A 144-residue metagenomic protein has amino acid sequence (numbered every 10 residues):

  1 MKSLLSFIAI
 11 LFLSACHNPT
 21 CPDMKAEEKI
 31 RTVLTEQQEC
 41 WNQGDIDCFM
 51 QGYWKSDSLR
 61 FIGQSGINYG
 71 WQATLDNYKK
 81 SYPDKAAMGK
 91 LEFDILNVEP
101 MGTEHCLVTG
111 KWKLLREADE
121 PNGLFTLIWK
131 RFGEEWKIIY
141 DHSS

Functional and structural regions predicted by a protein language model:
L4-L13: Sec-dependent N-terminal signal peptides
C16-G52: Short, low-complexity N-terminal intrinsically disordered segments enriched in polar/charged residues
D23, E27, R31, N68-W71 (+2 more regions): Short, structured helix-loop boundary elements
Q37, F49-M50, S58-L59, T74 (+2 more regions): Hydrophobic pocket/interface hotspot
K55, M101-G102, F132: Structural motif
S58-Y69, P83-A86: A short gly/proline-enriched turn/hairpin at secondary-structure junctions
A73-E117: Surface-exposed, charged secondary-structure patches
N122-S144: Short beta-strand edge/turn micro-motifs at domain boundaries
